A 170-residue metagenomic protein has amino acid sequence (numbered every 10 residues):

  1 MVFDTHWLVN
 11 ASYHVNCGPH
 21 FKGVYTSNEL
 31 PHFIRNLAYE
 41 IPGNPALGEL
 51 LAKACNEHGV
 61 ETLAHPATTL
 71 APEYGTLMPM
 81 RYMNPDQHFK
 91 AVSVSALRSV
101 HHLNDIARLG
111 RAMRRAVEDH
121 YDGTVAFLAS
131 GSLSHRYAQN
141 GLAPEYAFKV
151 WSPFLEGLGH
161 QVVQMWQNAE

Functional and structural regions predicted by a protein language model:
M1-E170: Soluble secreted/lumenal catalytic domains with histidine-centered metal-binding or acid-base catalytic motifs
